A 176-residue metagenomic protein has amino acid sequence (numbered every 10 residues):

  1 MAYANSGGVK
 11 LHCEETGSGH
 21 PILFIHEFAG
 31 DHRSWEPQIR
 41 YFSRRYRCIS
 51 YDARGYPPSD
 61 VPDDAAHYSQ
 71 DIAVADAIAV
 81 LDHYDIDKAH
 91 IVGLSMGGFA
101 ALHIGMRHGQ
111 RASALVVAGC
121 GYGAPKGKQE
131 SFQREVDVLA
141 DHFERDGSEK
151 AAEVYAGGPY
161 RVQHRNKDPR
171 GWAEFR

Functional and structural regions predicted by a protein language model:
M1-A2: Residue-level detector of beta-strand structural context in well-folded domains
N5-A66: Conserved HGGG/HGGXW glycine-rich cap/lid loop of the alpha/beta-hydrolase fold
E27, S95, F99, H103 (+1 more regions): Short catalytic micro-motifs in class I SAM-dependent methyltransferases
G30, G55, G98, Y122 (+1 more regions): Active-site micro-motifs of SAM-dependent methyltransferase domains
S34-P37, Y41, I72-A79, H103 (+4 more regions): Alpha-helical elements of Rossmann-like donor-binding domains used by nucleotide-donor carbohydrate transfer enzymes
R40-S43, I49-V92, M96, R107: Active-site loop/oxyanion-hole signature of alpha/beta-hydrolase fold enzymes
L102-R107, A112-R145: Flexible "cap/lid" loop of the alpha/beta hydrolase fold
G127-S131, R145-R176: Conserved alpha/beta-hydrolase catalytic His-Asp/Glu region
